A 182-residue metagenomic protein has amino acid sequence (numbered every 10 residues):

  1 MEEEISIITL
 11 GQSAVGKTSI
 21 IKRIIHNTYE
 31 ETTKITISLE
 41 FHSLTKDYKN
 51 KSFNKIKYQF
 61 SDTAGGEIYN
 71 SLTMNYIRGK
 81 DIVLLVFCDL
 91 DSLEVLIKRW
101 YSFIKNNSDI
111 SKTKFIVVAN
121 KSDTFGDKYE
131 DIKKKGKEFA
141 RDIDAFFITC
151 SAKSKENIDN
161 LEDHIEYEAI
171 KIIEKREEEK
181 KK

Functional and structural regions predicted by a protein language model:
M1-E177: TRAFAC-class small GTPase G-domain
E179-K182: A short, charged, Gly/Pro-tolerant segment at domain boundaries
